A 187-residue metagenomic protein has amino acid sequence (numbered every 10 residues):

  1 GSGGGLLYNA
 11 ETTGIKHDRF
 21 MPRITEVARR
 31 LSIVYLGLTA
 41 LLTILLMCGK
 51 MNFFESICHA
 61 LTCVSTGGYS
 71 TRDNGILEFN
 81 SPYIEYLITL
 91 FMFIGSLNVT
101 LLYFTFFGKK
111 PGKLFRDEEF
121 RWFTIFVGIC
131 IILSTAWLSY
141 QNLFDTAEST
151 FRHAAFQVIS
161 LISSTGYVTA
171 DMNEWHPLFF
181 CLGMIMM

Functional and structural regions predicted by a protein language model:
G1-M187: Membrane-proximal intracellular helices of multi-pass ion channels
